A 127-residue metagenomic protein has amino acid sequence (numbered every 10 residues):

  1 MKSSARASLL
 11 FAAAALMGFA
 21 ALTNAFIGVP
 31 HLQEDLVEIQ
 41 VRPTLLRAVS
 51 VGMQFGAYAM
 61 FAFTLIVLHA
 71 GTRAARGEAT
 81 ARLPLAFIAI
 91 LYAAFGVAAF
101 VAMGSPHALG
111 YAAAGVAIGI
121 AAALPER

Functional and structural regions predicted by a protein language model:
K2-A5, T64-A81, E126: Juxtamembrane helix-break-helix junctions at the cytosolic face of small multi-pass alpha-helical membrane proteins
S3-G18, A81-A86: Interfacial segments of alpha-helical transmembrane regions
L10-N24, Y111-A122: Alpha-helical transmembrane segments of integral membrane proteins, especially early/N-terminal helices
A15, F19-H31, V41-T72, F87-L91: Core segments of alpha-helical transmembrane spans in multipass integral membrane proteins
A15, R82-G96, G115-I118: Hydrophobic alpha-helical membrane segments
V29-L36, T72-R76, G104-A108, R127: Transmembrane helix-loop junctions in multipass membrane proteins, especially transporters and channels
Q40-L46, G104-G115: Non-cytosolic membrane-interface motifs at loop->transmembrane helix junctions
A86, A93-G110, A122-R127: Membrane-helix boundary connector in multi-pass membrane proteins
